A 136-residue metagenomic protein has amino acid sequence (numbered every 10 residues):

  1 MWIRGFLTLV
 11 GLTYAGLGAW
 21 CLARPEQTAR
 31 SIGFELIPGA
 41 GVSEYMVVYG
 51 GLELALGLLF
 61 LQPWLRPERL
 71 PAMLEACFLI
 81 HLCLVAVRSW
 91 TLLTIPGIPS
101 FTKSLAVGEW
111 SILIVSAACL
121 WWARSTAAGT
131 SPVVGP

Functional and structural regions predicted by a protein language model:
M1-Y14: Cytosolic juxtamembrane helix and N-cap/initiation of the first transmembrane helix
W2, E68-A72, S100-F101: Membrane-helix interface segments
T13-S43: Hydrophobic transmembrane helix segments
E35, G97-E109: Non-cytosolic membrane-interface motifs at loop->transmembrane helix junctions
V42-Q62, L79-C83, I114: Core segments of alpha-helical transmembrane spans in multipass integral membrane proteins
L58-E75: Juxtamembrane helix-break-helix junctions at the cytosolic face of small multi-pass alpha-helical membrane proteins
L84-T94: Transmembrane alpha-helical segments of integral membrane proteins
S111-P132: Membrane-water interface at the C-terminal end of transmembrane alpha helices
